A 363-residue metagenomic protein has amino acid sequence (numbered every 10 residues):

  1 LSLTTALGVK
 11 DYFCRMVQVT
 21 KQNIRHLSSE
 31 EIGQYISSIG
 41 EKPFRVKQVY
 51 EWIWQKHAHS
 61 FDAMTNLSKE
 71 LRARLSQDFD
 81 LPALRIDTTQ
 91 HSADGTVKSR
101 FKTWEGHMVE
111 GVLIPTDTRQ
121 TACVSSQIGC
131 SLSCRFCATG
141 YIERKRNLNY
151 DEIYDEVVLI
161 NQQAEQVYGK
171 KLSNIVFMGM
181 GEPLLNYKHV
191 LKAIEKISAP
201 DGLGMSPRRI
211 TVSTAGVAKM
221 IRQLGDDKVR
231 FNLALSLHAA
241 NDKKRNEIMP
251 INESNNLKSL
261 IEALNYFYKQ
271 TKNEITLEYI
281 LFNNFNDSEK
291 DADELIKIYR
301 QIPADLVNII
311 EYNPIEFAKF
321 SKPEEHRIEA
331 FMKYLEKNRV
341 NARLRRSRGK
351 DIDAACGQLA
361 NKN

Functional and structural regions predicted by a protein language model:
L3-V109, N265-N273, L281-N363: Auxiliary Fe-S-binding modules of radical SAM enzymes
H91, W104, I114-T116, G202: Short polar/acidic secondary-structure junctions
H91-S92, S125-S126, S213, S236: Short linear Ser/Thr-Pro motifs
V97, V109, Q120-V124, L132 (+1 more regions): Generic beta-strand structural signal
L113-I114, H189: Residue-level structural signal for beta-strand termini and adjacent loop
P115-L159: Canonical Radical SAM [4Fe-4S] cluster-binding loop centered on the CxxxCxxC motif and its immediate flanking residues
N161-N174, G179-N338, A342: Conserved AdoMet/S-adenosylmethionine-binding subsite of the radical SAM
